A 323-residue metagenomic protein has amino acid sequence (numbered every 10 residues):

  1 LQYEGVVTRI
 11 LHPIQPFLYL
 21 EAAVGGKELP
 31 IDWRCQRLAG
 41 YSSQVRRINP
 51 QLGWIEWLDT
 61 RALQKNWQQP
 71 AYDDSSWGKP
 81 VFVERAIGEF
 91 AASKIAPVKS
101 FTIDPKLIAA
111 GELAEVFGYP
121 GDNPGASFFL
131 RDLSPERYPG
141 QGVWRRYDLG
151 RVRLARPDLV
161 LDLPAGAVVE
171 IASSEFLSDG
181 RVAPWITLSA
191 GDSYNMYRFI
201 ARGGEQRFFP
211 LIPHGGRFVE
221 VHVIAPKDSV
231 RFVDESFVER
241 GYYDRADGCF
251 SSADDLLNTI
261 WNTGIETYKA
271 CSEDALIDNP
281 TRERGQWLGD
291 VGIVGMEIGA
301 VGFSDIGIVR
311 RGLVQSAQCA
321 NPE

Functional and structural regions predicted by a protein language model:
L1-D278, D290, S304-S316: Extracellular/oxidizing-compartment recognition motifs
N279, R284-V291, Q318-E323: Aromatic-lined, polymer-binding surfaces characteristic of secreted/periplasmic polysaccharide-degrading enzymes
I293-S304: Well-ordered alpha-helical scaffold segments within catalytic/enzyme domains
